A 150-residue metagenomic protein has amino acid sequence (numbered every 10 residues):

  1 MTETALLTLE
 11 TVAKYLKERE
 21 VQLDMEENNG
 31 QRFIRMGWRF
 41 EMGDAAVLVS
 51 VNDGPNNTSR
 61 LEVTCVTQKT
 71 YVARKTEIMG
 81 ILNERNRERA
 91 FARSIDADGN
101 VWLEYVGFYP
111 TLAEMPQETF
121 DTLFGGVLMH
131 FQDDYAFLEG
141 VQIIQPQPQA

Functional and structural regions predicted by a protein language model:
M1-V47, D96: Charge-rich, low-complexity N-terminal segments
T2-L6, V72-T76, A113-D121: Ordered, soluble secondary-structure elements with a strong preference for glycine-centered loop motifs and nearby
Q31-I34, N56-S59, V101: Hydrophobic residues embedded in beta-strands of well-ordered beta-sheets
W38-V72: Long, continuous compositionally biased terminal/linker segments
L61-E104: Short, internal acidic amphipathic alpha-helical interface segments that mediate docking to partner proteins
F91, I95-T122, A150: Well-ordered alpha/beta subsegment
P116-Y135: Long, well-ordered alpha-helical scaffolding segments within enzyme catalytic domains, especially pronounced
L138-A150: Short, highly charged C-terminal tails/helix-capping segments
